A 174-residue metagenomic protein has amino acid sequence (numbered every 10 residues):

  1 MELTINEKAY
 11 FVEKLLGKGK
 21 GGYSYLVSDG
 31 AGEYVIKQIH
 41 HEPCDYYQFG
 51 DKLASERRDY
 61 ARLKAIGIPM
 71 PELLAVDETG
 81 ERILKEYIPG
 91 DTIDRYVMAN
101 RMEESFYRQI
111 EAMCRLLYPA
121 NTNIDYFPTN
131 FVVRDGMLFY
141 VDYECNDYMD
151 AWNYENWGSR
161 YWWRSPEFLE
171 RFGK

Functional and structural regions predicted by a protein language model:
M1-E13: Juxta-kinase regulatory segment immediately upstream of eukaryotic protein kinase catalytic domains
E13-A54: ATP-binding glycine-rich loop module of kinase domains
Y34, P69, I83, F139-D142: Protein kinase-like catalytic core scaffold
Q48-I66: The N-lobe alphaC helix and its flanking beta3-alphaC-beta4 segment of protein kinase-like domains, centered on
I68-F106: Conserved structural core of kinase catalytic domains
S105-M113: Conserved alphaE helix
F106, Y118-N123, R134-K174: C-lobe/activation-segment region of protein kinase-like
Y126-F131: Hydrophobic residue at the +6 position relative to the catalytic HRD Asp in the kinase catalytic loop
